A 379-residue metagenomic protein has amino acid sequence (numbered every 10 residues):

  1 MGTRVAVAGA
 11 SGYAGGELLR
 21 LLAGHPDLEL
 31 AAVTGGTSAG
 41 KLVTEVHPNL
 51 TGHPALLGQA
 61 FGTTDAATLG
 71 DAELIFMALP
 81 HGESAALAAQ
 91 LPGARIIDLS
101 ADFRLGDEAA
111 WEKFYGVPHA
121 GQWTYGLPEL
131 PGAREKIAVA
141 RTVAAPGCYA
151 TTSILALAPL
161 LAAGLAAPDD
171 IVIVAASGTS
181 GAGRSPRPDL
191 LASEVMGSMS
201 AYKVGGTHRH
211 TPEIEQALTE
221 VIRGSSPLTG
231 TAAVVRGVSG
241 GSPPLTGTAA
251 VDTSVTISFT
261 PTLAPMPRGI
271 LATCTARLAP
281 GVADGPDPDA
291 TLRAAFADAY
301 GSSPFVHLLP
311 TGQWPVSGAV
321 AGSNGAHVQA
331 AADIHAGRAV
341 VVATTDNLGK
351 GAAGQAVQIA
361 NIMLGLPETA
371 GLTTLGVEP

Functional and structural regions predicted by a protein language model:
M1-V204, R223-G224, G230, G247 (+2 more regions): N-terminal Rossmann-like NAD(P) cofactor-binding subdomain of oxidoreductases, focused on the glycine-rich
G12, H81, V117, G121 (+8 more regions): Electropositive phosphate-/nucleotide-binding environments in soluble metabolic enzymes
E17, L21, L155-P159, E213-A217 (+1 more regions): Alpha-helical scaffold segments in soluble metabolic enzymes
D27-A67, V174-A175, T179-A233, G237 (+1 more regions): C-terminal substrate-binding/catalytic lobe of Rossmann-fold NAD(P)-dependent oxidoreductases
L263-P265, T345-G351: Glycine-rich phosphate/pyrophosphate-binding beta-alpha loops
T344-N347, V357-P379: C-terminal lid/capping helical subdomain adjacent to the catalytic/cofactor pocket in oxidative enzymes
